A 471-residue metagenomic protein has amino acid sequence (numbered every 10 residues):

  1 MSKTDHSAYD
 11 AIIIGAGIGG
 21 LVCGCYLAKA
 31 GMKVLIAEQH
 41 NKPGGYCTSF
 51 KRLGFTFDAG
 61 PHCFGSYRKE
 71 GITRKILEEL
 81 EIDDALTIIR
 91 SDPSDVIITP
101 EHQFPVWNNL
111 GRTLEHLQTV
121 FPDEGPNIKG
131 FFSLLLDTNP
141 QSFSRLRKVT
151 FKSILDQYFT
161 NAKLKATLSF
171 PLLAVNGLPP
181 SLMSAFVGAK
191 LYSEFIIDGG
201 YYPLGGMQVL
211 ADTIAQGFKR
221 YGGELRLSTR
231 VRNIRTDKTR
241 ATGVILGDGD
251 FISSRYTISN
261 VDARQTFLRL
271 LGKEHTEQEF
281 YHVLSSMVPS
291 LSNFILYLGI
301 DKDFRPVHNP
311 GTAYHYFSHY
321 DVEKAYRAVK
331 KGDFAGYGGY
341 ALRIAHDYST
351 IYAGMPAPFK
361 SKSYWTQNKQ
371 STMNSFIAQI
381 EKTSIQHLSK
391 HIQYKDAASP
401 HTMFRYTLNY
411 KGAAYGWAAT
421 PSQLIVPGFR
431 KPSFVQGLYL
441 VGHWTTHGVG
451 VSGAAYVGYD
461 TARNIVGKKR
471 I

Functional and structural regions predicted by a protein language model:
K3-N127: N-terminal glycine-rich phosphate/pyrophosphate-binding loop and immediately adjacent elements
G24, A28, G217, V466: Gly/Ala-rich phosphate-binding loop of Rossmann-like dinucleotide-binding domains, activating on the conserved
P61, H443-V466: A conserved FAD-binding loop/helix module that cradles the flavin
P100-M183: Rossmann-like flavin
N161, K165-L178, Y337, Q386-H447: A glycine-rich dinucleotide-binding beta-alpha-beta segment and adjacent secondary-structure elements that constitute
L191-T242: Helical element adjacent to the flavin cofactor pocket in flavoenzyme catalytic cores
R232-D347: Mid-domain catalytic core of redox enzymes that form a hydrophobic substrate pocket/lid adjacent to a catalytic redox
G338-Y415: FAD-dependent oxidoreductase catalytic-site/capping-region signature
